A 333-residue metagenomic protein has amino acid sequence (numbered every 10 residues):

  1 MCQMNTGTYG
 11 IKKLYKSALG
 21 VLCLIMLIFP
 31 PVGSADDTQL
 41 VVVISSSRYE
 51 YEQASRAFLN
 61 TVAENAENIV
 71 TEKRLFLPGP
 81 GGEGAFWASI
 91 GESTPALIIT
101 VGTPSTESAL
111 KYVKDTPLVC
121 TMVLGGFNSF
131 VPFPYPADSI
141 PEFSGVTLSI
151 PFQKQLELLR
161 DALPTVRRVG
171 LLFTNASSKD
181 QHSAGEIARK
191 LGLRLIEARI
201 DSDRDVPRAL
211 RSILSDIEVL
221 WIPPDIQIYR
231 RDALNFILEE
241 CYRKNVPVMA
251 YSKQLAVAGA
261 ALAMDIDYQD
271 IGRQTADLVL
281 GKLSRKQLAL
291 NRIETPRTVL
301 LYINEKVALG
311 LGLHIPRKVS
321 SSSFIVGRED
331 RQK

Functional and structural regions predicted by a protein language model:
M1-K13: N-terminal secretory signal peptides that target proteins for export/translocation
G7-G10, G20, G33: Residue-identity detector for glycine
G10-K12, L22, T61: Short intrinsically disordered, low-complexity segments
A18-F29: Bacterial N-terminal signal peptides
S34-K333: Short hydrophobic alpha-helices and adjacent helix-cap/hinge residues
